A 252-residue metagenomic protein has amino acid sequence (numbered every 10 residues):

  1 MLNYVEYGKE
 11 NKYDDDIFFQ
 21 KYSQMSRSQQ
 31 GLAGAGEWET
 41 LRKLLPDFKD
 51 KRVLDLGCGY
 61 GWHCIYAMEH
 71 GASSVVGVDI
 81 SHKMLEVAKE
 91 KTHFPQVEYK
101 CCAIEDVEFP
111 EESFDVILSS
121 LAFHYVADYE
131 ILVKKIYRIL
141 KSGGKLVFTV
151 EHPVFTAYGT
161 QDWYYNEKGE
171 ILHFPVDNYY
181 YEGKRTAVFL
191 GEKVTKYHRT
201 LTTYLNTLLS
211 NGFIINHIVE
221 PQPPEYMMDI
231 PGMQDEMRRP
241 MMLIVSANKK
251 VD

Functional and structural regions predicted by a protein language model:
M1-F48, W62-Y66, V87: Conserved class I S-adenosyl-L-methionine
L54-L56, Y60-D106: Class I SAM-dependent methyltransferase SAM/SAH-binding core
E105-V116: A short acidic, Gly/Pro-enriched loop at the edge of an enzyme's catalytic core that lines a small-molecule cofactor
D115-E130: A short SAM/SAH-binding and catalytic strip from SAM-dependent methyltransferases
E130-K145: A short glycine-rich, Lys/Arg-flanked "PGG" loop and its adjoining helix->strand segment in the class I
L146-E182: Conserved class I S-adenosyl-L-methionine
K184, T195-I218: Short alpha-helix
T207-D252: C-terminal lobe and adjacent flexible extensions of AdoMet/dcAdoMet transferase-like proteins
